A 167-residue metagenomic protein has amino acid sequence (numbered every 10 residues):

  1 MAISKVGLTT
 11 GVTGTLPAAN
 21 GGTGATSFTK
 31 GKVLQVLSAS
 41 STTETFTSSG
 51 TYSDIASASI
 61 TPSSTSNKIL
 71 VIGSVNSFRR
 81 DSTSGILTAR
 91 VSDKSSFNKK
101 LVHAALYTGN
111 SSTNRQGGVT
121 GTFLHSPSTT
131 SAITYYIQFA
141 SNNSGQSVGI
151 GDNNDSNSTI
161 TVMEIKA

Functional and structural regions predicted by a protein language model:
M1-G11, K166: Short, intrinsically disordered N-terminal pre-domain segments
A2, G31-S40: Extracellular receptor-binding modules and their adjoining Ser/Thr/Gly/Asp/Asn-rich linkers
T13, G31-L34, S66, N157: Sequence-level motif detector for i,i+2 pairs with an aromatic at +2
G21-T23: Alpha-helix capping/hinge segments and adjacent helical runs
A39-S40, F46-S48, S59-A132, Y136-A167: Terminal beta-strand-rich extracellular "head" domains that mediate receptor/glycan or other ligand binding
Y52-D54: Short, solvent-exposed loop/turn segments enriched in Ser/Thr/Gly
